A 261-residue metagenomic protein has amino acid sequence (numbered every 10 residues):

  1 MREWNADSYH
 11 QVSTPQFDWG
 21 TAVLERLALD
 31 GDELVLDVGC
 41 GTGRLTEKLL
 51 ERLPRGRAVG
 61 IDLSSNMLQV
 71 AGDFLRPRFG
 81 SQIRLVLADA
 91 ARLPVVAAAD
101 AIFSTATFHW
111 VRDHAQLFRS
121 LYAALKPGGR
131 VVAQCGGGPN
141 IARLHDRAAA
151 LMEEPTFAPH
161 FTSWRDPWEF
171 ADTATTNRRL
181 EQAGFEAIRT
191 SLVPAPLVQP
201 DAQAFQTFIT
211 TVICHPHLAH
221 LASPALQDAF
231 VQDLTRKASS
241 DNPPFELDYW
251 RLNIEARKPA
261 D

Functional and structural regions predicted by a protein language model:
T14-E33, K48: Conserved alpha-helix/loop element of class I SAM-dependent methyltransferases that forms part of the SAM/SAH-binding
L34-V38, T42-R92: Class I SAM-dependent methyltransferase SAM/SAH-binding core
A91-I102: A short acidic, Gly/Pro-enriched loop at the edge of an enzyme's catalytic core that lines a small-molecule cofactor
A101-H114: A short SAM/SAH-binding and catalytic strip from SAM-dependent methyltransferases
A115-R130: A short glycine-rich, Lys/Arg-flanked "PGG" loop and its adjoining helix->strand segment in the class I
R130-P155: Conserved class I S-adenosyl-L-methionine
W168-A183: Short alpha-helix
A187-N242: C-terminal helical/coil "lid" or tail adjacent to the Rossmann-like core of SAM-dependent
